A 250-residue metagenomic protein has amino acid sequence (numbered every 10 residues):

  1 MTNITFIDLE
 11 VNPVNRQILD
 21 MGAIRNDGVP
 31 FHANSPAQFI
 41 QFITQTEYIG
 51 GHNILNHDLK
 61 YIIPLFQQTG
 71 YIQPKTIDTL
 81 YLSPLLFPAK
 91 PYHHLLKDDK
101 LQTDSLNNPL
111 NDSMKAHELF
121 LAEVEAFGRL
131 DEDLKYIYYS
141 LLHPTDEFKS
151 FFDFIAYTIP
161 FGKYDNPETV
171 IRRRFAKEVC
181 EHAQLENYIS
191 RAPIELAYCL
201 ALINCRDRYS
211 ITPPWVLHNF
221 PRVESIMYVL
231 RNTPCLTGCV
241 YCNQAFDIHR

Functional and structural regions predicted by a protein language model:
M1-R250: DEDD superfamily 3′-5′ metal-dependent exonuclease/proofreading module
